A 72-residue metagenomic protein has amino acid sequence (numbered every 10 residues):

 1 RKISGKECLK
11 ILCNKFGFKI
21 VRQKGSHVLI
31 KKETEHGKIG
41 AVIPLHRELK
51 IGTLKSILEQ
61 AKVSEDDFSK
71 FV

Functional and structural regions predicted by a protein language model:
R1-Q23, L29-V72: Basic nucleic-acid-binding interfaces
